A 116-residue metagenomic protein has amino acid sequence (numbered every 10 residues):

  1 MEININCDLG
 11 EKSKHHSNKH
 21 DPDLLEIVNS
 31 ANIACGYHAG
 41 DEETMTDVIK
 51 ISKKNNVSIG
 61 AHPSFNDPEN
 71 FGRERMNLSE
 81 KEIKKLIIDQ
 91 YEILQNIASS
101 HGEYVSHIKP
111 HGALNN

Functional and structural regions predicted by a protein language model:
I3-C7, A31-I33, I59-P63, S106-P110: Hydrophobic faces of well-ordered beta-strands that scaffold small-molecule active sites in alpha/beta enzyme cores
I3-S17: N-terminal basic/disordered segments at the start of proteins
D8-K12, A34-H38, S64-P68, H111-N115: Active-site beta-loop-alpha junctions enriched in small/polar residues
S13-M45: A short alpha/beta connector and helix-capping loop motif
H20-L24, T44, V48, L86 (+2 more regions): A general structural detector for well-ordered alpha-helical segments in enzyme core domains, enriched
P22-E26, D47-G60, S99-H101: Acidic (Asp/Glu)-rich catalytic clusters
V57-N77, K109-L114: Short, charge-patterned binding micro-sites
P68-H101, H107: Glycine/small-residue-rich loop that forms an oxyanion/phosphate-binding "nest" at active or ligand-binding sites
